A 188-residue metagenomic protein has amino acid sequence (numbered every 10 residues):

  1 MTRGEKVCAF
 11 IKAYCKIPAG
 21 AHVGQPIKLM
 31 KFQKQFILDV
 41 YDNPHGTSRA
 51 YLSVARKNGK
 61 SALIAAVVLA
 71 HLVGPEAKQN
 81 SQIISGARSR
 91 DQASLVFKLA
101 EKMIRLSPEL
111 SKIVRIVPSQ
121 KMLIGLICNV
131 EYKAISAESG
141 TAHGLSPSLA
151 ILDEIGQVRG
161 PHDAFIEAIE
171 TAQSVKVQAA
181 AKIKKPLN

Functional and structural regions predicted by a protein language model:
M1-N188: Phosphate/NTP-binding elements of NTP-utilizing enzymes
